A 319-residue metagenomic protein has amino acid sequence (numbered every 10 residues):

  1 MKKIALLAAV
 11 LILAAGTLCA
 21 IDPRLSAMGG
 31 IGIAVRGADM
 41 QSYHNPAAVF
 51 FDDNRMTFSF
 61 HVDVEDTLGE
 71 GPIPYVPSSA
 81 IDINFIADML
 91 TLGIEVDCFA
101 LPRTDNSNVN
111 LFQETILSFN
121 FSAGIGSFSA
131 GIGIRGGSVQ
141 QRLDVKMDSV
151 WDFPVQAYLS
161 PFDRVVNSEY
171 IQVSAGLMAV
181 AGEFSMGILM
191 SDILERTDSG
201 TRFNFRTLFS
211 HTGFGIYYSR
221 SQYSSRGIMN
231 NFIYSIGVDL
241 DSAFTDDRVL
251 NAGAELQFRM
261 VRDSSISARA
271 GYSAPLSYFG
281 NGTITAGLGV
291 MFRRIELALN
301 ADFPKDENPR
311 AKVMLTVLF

Functional and structural regions predicted by a protein language model:
I4-A15: Sec-dependent N-terminal signal peptides
I21-F319: Subset of outer-membrane beta-barrel
